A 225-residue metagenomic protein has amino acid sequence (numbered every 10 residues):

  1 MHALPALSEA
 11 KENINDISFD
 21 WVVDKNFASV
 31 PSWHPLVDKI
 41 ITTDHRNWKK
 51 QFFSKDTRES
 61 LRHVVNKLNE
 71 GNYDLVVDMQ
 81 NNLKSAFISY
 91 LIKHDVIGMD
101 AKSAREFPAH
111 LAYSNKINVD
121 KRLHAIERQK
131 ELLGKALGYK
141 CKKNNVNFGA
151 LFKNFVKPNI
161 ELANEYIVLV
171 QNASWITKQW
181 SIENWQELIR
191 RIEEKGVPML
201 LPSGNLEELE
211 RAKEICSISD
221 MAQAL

Functional and structural regions predicted by a protein language model:
M1-L225: Catalytic machinery of carbohydrate-active enzymes, primarily nucleotide-sugar-dependent glycosyltransferases
